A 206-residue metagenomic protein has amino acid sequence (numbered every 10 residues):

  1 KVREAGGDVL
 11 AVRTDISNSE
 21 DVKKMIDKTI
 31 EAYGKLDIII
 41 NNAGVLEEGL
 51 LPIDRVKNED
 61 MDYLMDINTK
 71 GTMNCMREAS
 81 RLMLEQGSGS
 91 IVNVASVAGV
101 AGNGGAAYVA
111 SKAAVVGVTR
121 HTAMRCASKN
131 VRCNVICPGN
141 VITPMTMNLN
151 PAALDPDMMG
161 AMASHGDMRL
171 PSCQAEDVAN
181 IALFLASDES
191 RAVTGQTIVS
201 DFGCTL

Functional and structural regions predicted by a protein language model:
R13-M25, N58, E176: The beta1-alpha1 cofactor-binding region of Rossmann-like NAD(H)/NADP(H)-dependent oxidoreductases
K35, A127, R132, V193-G195: Short, small/polar-rich loop/turn modules that mediate ligand/substrate recognition or access, typified
L50-I53, K57-D62, M162-A163: Substrate-binding pocket helix/loop in short-chain dehydrogenase/reductase
M76, S111, T119: Active-site helix of classical SDR
R81, M124-S128, R191: Alpha-helical segment proximal to the catalytic Tyr-Lys
S96: Residue(s) in the substrate-gating loop at a strand-loop-helix junction that position the organic substrate next
V135, D157-E189, V193, S200-F202: C-terminal helical subdomain
